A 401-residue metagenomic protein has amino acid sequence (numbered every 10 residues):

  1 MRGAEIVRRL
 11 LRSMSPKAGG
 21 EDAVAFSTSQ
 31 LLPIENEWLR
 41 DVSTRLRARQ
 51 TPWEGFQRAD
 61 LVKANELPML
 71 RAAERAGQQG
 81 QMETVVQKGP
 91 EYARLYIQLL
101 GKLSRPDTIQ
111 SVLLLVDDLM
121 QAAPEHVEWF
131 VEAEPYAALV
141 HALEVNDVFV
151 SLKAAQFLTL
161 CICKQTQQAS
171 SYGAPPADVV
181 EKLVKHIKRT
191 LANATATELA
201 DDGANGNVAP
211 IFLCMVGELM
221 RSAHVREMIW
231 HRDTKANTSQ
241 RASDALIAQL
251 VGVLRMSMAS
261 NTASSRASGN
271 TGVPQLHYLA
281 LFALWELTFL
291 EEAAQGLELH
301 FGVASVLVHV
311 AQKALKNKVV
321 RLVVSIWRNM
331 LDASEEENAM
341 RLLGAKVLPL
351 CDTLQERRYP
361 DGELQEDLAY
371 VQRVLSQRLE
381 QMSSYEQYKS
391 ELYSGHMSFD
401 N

Functional and structural regions predicted by a protein language model:
R2-T108, Q121, A369-N401: N-terminal "cap/leader" segments of large eukaryotic alpha-helical scaffolds
I6-R12, S27-I34, W38-L39, Q87-L95 (+7 more regions): Alpha-helical scaffold repeats of the Armadillo/HEAT/TPR superfamily
R9, S15-K17, R58-Q81, Q98-G101 (+9 more regions): Alpha-helical solenoid repeat architecture
R47, T51, R58, R94-S104 (+10 more regions): HEAT/HEAT-like alpha-solenoid repeats
A93, L103-P106, H126, A137 (+15 more regions): Alpha-solenoid repeat scaffolds
D107-T108, F149-S151, E198-V208, N261 (+4 more regions): Positions within the helices of HEAT/ARM-like alpha-solenoid repeats
L158-A263, G269-H300: Solenoidal tandem-repeat scaffolds enriched in leucines and small polar residues
R255, A259-R357, N401: Structured C-terminal portions of repeat-based eukaryotic scaffold domains
